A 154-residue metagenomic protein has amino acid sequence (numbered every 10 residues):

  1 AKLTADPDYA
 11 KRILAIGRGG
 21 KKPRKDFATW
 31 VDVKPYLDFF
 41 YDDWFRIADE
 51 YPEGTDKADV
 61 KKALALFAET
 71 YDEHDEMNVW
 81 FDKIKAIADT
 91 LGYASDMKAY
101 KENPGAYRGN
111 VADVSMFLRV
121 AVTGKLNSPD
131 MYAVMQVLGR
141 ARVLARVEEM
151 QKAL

Functional and structural regions predicted by a protein language model:
A1-Y107: Small-residue-rich helix-loop
K85-L154: Charged substrate- and nucleic-acid-binding regions of tRNA-handling and nucleotidyl-transfer enzymes, centered on
